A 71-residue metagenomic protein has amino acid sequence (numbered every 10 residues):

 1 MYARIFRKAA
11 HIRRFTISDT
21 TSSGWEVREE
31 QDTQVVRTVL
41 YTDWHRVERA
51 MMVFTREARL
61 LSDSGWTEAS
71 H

Functional and structural regions predicted by a protein language model:
M1-W25, S64: Short N-terminal "domain-start" leader segments that mark the transition from disordered tails or signal peptides into
F6, V36, L60-S62: Aromatic-residue detector
K8-A9, R49, E57: Residue-level detector of intrinsically disordered, flexible termini and proteolytic processing junctions
R13, F54-H71: Short, mixed-charge low-complexity intrinsically disordered segments
I17-D19, R37, A58-R59: Intrinsically disordered, low-complexity regions enriched in Ser/Pro/Gly/Gln/His and often acidic
S23-E26, H45-F54: Short, surface-exposed linear segments at secondary-structure transitions and domain or protein termini
R28-E30: Core beta-strand residues in small-molecule sensory/regulatory alpha/beta domains
D32-R49: A short, exposed loop/beta-hairpin motif centered on an aromatic-Gly-Thr core
